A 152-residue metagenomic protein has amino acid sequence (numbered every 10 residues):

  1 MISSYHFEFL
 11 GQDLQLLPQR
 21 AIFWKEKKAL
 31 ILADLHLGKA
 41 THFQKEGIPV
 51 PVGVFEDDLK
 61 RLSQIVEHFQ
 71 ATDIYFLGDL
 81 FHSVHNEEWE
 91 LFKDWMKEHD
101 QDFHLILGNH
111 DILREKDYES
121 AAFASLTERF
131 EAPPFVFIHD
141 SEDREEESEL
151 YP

Functional and structural regions predicted by a protein language model:
M1-L30: Zn-dependent metallo-beta-lactamase
I2-S4, E8-F9, L37-T41, E46: Acidic, His/Gly-rich catalytic cores of divalent-metal-dependent hydrolytic chemistry
Y5-F9, I22-W24, T127-P134, E142-E146: Short acidic-hydrophobic surface loop/beta-edge motif
L16-L17, L32, F137-D140, P152: Short capping micro-motif at the N-terminus of alpha-helices
L30-L32, K39-P134, I138: Core catalytic region of metal-dependent phosphoesterases/phosphodiesterases, especially metallo-beta-lactamase-like
E146-P152: A conserved mid-domain beta-alpha-beta active-site/ligand-binding segment of alpha/beta enzyme cores
